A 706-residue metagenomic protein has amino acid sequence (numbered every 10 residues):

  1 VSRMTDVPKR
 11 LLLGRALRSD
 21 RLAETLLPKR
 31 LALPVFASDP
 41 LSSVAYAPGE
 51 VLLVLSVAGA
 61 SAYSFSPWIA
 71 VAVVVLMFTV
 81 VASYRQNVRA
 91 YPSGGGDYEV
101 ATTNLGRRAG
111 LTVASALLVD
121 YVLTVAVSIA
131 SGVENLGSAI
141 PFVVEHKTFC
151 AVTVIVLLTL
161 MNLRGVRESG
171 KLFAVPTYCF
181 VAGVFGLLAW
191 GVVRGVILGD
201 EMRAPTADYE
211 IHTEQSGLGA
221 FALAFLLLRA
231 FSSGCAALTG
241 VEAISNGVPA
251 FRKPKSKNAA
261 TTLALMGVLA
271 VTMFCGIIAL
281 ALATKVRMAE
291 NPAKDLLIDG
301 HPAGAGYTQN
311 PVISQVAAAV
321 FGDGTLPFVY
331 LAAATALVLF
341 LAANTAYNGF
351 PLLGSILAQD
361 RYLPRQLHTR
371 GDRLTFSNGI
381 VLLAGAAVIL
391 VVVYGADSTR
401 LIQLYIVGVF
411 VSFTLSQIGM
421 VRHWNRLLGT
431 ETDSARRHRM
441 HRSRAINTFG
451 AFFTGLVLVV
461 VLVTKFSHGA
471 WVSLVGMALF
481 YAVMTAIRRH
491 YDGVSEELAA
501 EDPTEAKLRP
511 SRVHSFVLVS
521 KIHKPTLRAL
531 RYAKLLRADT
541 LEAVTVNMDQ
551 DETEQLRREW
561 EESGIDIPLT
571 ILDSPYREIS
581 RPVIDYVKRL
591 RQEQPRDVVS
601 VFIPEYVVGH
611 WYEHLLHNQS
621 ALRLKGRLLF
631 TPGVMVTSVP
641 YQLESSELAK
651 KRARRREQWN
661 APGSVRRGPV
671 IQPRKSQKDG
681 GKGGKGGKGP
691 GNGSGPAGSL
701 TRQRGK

Functional and structural regions predicted by a protein language model:
V1-P48, L53, A82, S93 (+4 more regions): Membrane-interface "cap" regions at the ends of multi-pass membrane proteins
V1-R21, Y491-K706: Cytosolic C-terminal regulatory domains/tails of membrane transporters and channels
V51-T102, G106-A114, A126-V154, L269-A270: Extracellular loop-to-transmembrane helix junctions
R107-G110, T148-V152, A250-M273, A358-V392 (+1 more regions): Loop-to-transmembrane helix boundary motifs in multi-pass membrane proteins
Y178, F185-T239, T464, H468 (+1 more regions): Helix-loop-helix junctions that connect adjacent transmembrane segments in multi-pass membrane transporters
V181-I211, I278-R287, T414-E431, A486-S495: Hydrophobic alpha-helical segments and their helix-loop junctions in multi-pass secondary transporters
G191-M202, L263-S314: Extracellular/periplasmic helix-exit of transmembrane alpha-helices
Q366-N378, F413-L458, V463-F466, E497 (+1 more regions): C-terminal membrane-solvent junction of multi-pass transporters and transport-like membrane proteins
